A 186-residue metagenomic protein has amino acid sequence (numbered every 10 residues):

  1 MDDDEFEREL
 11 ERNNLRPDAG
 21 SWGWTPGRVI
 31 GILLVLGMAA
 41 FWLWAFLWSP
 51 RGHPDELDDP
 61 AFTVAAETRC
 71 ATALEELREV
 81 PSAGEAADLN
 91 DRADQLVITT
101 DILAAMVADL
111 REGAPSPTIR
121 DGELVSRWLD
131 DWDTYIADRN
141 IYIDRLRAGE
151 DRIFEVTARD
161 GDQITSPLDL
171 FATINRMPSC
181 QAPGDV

Functional and structural regions predicted by a protein language model:
M1, P17-S21, L57-T63, A93: N-terminal capping/interface segment
M1-L15: N-terminal intrinsically disordered, acidic low-complexity segments at the extreme N-terminus
R16-V35: N-terminal export and membrane-targeting signals
W24, A40-F62: C-terminal region of N-terminal signal peptides and the immediate post-cleavage residues of exported proteins
L36-A39, Y135: Hydrophobic alpha-helical transmembrane segments of multipass integral membrane proteins
D59-D144, I153-V186: Alpha-helical segments in soluble extracytoplasmic regions
